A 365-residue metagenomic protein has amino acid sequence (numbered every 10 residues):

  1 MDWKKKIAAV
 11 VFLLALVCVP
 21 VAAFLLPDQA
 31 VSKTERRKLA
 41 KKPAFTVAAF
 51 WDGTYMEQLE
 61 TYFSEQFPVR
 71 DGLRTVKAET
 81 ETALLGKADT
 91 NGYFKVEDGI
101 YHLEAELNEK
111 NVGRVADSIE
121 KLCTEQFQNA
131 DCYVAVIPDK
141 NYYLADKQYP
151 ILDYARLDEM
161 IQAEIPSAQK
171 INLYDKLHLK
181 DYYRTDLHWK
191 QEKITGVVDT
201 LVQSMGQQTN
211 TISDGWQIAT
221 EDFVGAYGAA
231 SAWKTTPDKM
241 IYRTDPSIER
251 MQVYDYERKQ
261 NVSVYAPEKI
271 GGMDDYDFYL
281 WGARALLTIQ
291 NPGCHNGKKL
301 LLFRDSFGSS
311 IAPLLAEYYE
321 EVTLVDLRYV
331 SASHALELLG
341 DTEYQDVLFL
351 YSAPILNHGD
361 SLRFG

Functional and structural regions predicted by a protein language model:
M1-G365: Extracellular glycan-modifying ectodomains
